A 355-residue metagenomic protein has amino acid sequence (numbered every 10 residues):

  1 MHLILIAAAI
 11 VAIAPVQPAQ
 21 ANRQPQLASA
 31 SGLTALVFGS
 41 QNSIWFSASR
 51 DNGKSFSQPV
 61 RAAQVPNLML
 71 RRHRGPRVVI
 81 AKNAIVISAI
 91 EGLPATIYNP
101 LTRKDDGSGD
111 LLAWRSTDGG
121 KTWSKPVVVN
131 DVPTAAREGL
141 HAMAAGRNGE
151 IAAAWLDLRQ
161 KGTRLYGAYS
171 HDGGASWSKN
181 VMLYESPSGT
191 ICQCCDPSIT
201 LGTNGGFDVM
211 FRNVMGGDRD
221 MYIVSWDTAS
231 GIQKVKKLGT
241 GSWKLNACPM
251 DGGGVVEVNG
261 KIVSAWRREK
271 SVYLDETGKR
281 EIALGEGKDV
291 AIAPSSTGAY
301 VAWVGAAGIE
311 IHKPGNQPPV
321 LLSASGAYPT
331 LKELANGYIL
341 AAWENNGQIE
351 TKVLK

Functional and structural regions predicted by a protein language model:
L3-A12: Sec-dependent N-terminal signal peptides
A12-K355: Extracellular, repeat-based ectodomains that mediate carbohydrate processing or recognition
